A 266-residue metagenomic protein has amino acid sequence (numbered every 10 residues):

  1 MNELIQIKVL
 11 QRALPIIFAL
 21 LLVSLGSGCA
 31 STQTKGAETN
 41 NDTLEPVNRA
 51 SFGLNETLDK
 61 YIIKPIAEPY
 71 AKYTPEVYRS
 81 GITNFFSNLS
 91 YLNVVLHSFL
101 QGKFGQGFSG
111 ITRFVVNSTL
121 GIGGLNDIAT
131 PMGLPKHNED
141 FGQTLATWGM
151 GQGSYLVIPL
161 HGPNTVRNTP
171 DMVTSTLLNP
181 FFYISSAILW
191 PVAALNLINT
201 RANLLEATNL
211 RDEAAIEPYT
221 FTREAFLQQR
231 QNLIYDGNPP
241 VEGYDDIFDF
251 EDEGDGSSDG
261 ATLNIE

Functional and structural regions predicted by a protein language model:
N2-I17: Bacterial N-terminal signal peptides that target proteins for export
P15-G26: Bacterial N-terminal signal peptides
K35, W148-E266: A structured, mid-to-C-terminal "fold-capping" secondary-structure block
G36-N40: Short, low-complexity, disordered segments immediately C-terminal to signal peptides in bacterial exported proteins
T43-Y78: Post-signal-peptide N-terminal segment of Sec-exported extracytoplasmic proteins
I82-F85: Beta-rich strand-turn-strand
N88-P163: Mid-length scaffold segments of soluble, non-membrane domains
